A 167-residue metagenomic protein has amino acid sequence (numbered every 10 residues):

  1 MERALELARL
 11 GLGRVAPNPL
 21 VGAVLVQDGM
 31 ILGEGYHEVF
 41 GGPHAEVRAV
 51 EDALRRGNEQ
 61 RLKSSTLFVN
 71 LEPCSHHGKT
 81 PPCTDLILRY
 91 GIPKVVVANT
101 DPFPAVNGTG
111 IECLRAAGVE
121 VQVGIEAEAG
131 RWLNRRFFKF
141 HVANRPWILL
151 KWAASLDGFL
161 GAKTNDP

Functional and structural regions predicted by a protein language model:
M1-R14, I31, G57-Q60, G78-P167: Zinc-dependent deaminase
A16-V21, Q27, K63-T66: Acidic, glycine-enriched active-site microenvironments
P17-V21, P43, P146-I148: Short, basic and Ser/Thr-rich N-terminal targeting/leader segments
Y36, P43-V47, L67-L86: Local cysteine-cluster metal-coordination motifs and their immediate loop/turn environment, predominantly Fe-S cluster
E38-G41, P167: A short acidic/small-residue loop/turn micro-motif
E46-V69: Flexible, acidic active-site loops/lids enriched in D/E/S/T/G that coordinate Mg2+ and/or position polar
